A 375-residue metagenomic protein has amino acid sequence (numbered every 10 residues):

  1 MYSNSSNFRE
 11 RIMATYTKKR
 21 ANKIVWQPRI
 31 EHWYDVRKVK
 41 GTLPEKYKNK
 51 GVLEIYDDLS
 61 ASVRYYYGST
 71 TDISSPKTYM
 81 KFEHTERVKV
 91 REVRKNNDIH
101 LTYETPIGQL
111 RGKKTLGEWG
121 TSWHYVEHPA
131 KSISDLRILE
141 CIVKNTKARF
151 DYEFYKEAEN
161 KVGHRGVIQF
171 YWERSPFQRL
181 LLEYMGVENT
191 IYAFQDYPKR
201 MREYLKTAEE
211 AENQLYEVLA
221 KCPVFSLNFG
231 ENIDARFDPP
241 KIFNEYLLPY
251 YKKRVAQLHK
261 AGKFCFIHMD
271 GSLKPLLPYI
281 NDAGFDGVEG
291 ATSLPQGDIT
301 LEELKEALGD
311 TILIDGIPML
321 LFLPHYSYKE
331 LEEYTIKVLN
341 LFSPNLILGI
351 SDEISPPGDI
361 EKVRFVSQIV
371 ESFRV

Functional and structural regions predicted by a protein language model:
M1-T42, T102-E104, K113, K131-V375: Active-site loop segments of alpha/beta catalytic cores
Y2, P76-Y79, R87-R91, Q178 (+1 more regions): Intrinsically disordered, low-complexity segments enriched in polar/charged residues with Gly/Pro, especially when
R20, L59-R64, K95-N97, P106-I107: Short, solvent-exposed loop/edge-beta patches enriched in aromatic
I24, E31, R64, K77-M80 (+3 more regions): Short, low-complexity intrinsically disordered segments
V36-E83: Segments that shape or occlude catalytic/ligand-binding pockets
Y79-K144, R165: A contiguous, low-structure linker/loop signature
